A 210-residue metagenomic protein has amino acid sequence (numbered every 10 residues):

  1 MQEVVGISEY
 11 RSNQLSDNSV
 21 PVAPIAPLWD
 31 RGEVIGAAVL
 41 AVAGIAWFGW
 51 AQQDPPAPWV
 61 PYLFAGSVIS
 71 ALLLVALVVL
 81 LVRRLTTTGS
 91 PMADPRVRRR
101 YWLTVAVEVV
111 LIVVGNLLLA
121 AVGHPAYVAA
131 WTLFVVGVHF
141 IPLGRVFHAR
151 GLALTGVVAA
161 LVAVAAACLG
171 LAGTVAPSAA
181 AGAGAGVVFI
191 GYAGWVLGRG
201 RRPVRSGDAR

Functional and structural regions predicted by a protein language model:
M1-L28: Short, Lys/Arg-rich, polar N-terminal cytosolic tail immediately upstream of the first transmembrane signal-anchor
W29-A51, V158, V162: The first (N-terminal) embedded transmembrane alpha-helix
V42-G44, R99-V109, V158-G170: Small-residue-rich segments of transmembrane alpha-helices in multi-pass membrane proteins, especially helix faces
W47-R100: Selected alpha-helical membrane-embedding segments in polytopic membrane proteins
F64-L73, L119-F134, G182-G184: Structural signature of hydrophobic alpha-helical transmembrane segments
I69-V75, F134-P142, G186-G194: Alpha-helical transmembrane segments and their membrane-interface exit regions
V113-V157: Membrane-proximal helix-loop-helix units in multi-pass membrane proteins
L152-R210: Terminal transmembrane helical module of multi-pass membrane proteins
